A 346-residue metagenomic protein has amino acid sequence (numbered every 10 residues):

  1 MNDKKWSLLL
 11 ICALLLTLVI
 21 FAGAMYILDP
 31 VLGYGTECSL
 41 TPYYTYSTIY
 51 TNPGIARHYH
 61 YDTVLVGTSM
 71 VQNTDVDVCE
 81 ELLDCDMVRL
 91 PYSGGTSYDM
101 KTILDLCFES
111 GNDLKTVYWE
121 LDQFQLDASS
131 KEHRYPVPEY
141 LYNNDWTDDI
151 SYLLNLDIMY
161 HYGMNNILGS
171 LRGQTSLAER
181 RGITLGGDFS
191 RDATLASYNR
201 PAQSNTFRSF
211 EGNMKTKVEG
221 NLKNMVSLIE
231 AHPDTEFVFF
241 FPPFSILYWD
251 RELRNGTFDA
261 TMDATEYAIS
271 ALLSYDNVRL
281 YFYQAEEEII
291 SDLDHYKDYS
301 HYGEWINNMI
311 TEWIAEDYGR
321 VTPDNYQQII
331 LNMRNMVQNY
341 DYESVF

Functional and structural regions predicted by a protein language model:
L9-I27: Hydrophobic membrane-insertion alpha-helices, especially the h-region of bacterial N-terminal signal peptides
L28-R89, G95-L106: Membrane/wall-proximal cationic-aromatic binding patches
H60-D62, C85, N112-T116, H232-F237 (+1 more regions): Loop/turn elements at helix/coil->beta-strand transitions in domains of secreted/extracellular proteins
V64-V66, R89, T116-D122, E236-F241 (+1 more regions): A structural signal for short, well-ordered beta-strand segments and their strand-loop junctions that often border
M70-L153: Membrane-embedded segments
E120-L121, S130-A231, Q327-F346: Secreted/periplasmic serine-hydrolase-like ester/acetyl group-modifying domain
I229, D234-F237, F241, S245-L293: Extended hydrophobic/aromatic segments used for targeting, binding, or gating
E266-F346: C-terminal regions of proteins
